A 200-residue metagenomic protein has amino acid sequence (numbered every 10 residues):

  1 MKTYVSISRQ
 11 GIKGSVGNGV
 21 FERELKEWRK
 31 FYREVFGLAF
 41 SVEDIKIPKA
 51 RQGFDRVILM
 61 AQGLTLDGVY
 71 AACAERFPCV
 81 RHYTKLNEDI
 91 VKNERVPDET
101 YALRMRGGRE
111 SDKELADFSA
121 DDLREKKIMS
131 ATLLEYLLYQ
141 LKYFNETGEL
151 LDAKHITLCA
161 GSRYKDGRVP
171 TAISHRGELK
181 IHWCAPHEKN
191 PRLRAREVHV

Functional and structural regions predicted by a protein language model:
M1-M129, L133-V200: A binding-site-centric feature that preferentially detects glycan-recognition modules on secreted/surface proteins
